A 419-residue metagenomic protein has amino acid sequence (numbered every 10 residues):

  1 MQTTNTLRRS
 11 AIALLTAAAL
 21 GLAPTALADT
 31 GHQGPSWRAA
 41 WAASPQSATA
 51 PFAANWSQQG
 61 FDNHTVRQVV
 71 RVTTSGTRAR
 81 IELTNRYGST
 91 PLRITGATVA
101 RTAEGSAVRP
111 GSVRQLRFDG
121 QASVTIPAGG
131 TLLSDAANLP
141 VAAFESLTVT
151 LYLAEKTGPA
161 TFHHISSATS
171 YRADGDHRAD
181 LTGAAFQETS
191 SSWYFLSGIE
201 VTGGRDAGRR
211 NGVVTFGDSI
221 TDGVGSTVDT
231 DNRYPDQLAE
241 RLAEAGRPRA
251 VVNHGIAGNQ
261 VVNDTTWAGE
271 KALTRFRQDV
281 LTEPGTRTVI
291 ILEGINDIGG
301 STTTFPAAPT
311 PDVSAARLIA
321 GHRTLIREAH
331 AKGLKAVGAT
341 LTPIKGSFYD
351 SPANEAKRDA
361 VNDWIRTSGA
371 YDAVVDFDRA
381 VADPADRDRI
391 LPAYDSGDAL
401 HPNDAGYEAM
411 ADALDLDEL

Functional and structural regions predicted by a protein language model:
Q2-T6, T16, G21, A26-F216 (+1 more regions): N-terminal secretory targeting modules
W41, D62-Q68, P91, A97-A100 (+8 more regions): Conserved SGNH/GDSL esterase-like catalytic core that processes O-acyl groups on lipids and polysaccharides
T84, Y152, F216-S219, N253-N259 (+4 more regions): Active-site-proximal beta-strand/loop segments in catalytic clefts of secreted hydrolases
E270, D312-R323, E355, D359 (+2 more regions): Non-membrane alpha-helical structural segments and their capping/turn regions in soluble enzymes
G299, T342-L419: Catalytic His-Asp segment of secreted/periplasmic serine-dependent ester chemistry enzymes
H322-H330: Surface-exposed amphipathic alpha-helices with a cationic face
